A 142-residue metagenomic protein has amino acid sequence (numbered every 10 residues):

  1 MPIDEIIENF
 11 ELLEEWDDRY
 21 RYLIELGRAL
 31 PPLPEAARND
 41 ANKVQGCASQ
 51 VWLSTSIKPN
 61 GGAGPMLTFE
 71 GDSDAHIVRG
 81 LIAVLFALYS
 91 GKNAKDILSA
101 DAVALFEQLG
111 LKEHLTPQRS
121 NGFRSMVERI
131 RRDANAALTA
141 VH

Functional and structural regions predicted by a protein language model:
M1-Q50, T55-G62, F106-H142: N-terminal intrinsically disordered, cationic/polar leader segments that include organellar targeting peptides
D4, R79-G80, A100: A generic alpha-helix surface/boundary motif
E8, A83-V84: Positions in alpha-helical segments
G46-Q50, G62-M66, R79-L81, K92: Short connector loops at helix/strand junctions that flank enzyme active sites, especially segments positioning acidic
I57, G61-H76, F86-S90: Conserved interaction-surface patches within small, structured recognition/assembly domains
D74-I77, V84-F86, S90, L109-G110 (+2 more regions): Feature captures hydrophobic
G91-E107: Glycine-rich phosphate/pyrophosphate-binding loops and their adjacent beta-strand/loop elements at enzyme active sites
